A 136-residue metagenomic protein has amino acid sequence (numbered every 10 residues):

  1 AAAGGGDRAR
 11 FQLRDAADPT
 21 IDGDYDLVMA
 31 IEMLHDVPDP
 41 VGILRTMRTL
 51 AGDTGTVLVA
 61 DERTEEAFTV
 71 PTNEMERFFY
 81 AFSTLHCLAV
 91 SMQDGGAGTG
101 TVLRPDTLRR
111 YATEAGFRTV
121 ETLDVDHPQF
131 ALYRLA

Functional and structural regions predicted by a protein language model:
G4-A17: Conserved SAM-binding strand-loop segment of SAM-dependent methyltransferases
G5, V37-P38, A51-G52: Helix-to-beta-strand junctions that scaffold the AdoMet/dcAdoMet cofactor pocket in Class I SAM-dependent enzymes
Q12, M29, L58: Conserved Rossmann-like nucleotide-binding pocket used by diverse enzymes that bind dinucleotide cofactors
R14-V28: A short acidic, Gly/Pro-enriched loop at the edge of an enzyme's catalytic core that lines a small-molecule cofactor
D26-V41: A short SAM/SAH-binding and catalytic strip from SAM-dependent methyltransferases
V41-T56: A short glycine-rich, Lys/Arg-flanked "PGG" loop and its adjoining helix->strand segment in the class I
A60-A115, E121: C-terminal alpha-helical "lid/dimerization" subdomain adjacent to the S-adenosyl-L-methionine
Y111-A136: Core SAM-dependent methyltransferase catalytic element
